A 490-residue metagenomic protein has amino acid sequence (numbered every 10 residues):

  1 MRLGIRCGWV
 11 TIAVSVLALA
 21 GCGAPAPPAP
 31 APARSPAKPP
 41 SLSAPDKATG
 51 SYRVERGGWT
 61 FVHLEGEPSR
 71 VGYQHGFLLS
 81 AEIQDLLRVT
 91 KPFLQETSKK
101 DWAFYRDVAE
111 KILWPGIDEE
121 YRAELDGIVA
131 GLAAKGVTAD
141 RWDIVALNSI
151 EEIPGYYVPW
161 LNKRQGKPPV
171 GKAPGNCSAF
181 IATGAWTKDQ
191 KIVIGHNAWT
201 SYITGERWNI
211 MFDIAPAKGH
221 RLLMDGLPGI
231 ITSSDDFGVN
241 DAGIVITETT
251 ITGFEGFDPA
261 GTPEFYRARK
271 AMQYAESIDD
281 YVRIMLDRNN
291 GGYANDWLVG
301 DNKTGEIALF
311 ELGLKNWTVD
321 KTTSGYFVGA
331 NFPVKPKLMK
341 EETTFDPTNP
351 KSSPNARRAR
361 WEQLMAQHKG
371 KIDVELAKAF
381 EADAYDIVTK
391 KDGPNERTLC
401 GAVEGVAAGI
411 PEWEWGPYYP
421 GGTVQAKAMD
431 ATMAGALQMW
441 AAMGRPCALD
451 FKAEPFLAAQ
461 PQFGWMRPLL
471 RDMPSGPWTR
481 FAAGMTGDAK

Functional and structural regions predicted by a protein language model:
M1-I12: Bacterial N-terminal signal peptides that target proteins for export
L19-G21: C-terminal motif of bacterial Sec signal peptides marking the signal peptidase cleavage site
G23-P25: Bacterial signal peptide processing site
P32-A33: Ser/Thr-rich, Pro/Gly/Ala-heavy low-complexity intrinsically disordered linkers and tails of secreted extracellular
P36-N176, D189, I203, G219-H220 (+2 more regions): C-terminus-biased signal that marks the final domain/tail of proteins
A179: Aromatic- and glycine-enriched pocket-lining scaffold segments that form the walls of small-molecule binding clefts
A182-I278, R283, V328-G329: Active-site rim segments in enzyme catalytic domains, especially the processed small/beta chain of N-terminal
